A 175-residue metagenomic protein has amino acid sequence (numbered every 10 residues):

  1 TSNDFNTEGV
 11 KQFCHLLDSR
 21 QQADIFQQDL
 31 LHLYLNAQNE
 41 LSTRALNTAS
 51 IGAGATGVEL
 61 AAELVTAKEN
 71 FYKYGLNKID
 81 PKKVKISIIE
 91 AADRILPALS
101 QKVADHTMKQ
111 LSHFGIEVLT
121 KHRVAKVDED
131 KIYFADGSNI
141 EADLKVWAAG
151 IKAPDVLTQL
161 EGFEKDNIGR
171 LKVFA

Functional and structural regions predicted by a protein language model:
T1, A135, A148-A149: Short, well-ordered coil/turn residues at beta-beta hairpins and beta-strand->alpha-helix junctions within
N3-T56, E63-N70: Glycine-rich dinucleotide-binding loop and its adjacent helix/turn
F5-G9, A62-E63, S100-Q101, L157-E161: Short amphipathic alpha-helical segments
F13-N39, K131, I140-L144, A148-A175: FAD-site-proximal beta/loop scaffold in flavoenzymes
E40-S42, D80, N139: Short, flexible hinge/linker loops that cap or flank conserved catalytic cores
E63-H122: Rossmann-like dinucleotide-binding cores of NAD(P)H-dependent redox enzymes
T120-Y133: A conserved short coil-to-beta-strand element within the FAD-binding core of flavoproteins
